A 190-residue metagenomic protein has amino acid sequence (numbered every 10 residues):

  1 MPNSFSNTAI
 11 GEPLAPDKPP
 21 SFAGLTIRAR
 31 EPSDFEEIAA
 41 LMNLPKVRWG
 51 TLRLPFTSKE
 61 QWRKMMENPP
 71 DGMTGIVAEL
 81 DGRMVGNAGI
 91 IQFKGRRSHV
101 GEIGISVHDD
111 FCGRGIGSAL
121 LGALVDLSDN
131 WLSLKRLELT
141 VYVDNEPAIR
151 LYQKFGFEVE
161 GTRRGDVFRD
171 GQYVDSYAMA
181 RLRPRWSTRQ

Functional and structural regions predicted by a protein language model:
M1-S21: Acyl-donor-binding surface of acyltransferase catalytic domains
N7-T8, A29-P32, T51-D110, L121-G122 (+2 more regions): Acetyl-CoA-dependent GNAT
L25-A40: A short beta-loop-alpha structural element at the N-terminal edge of CoA-dependent acyl/N-acetyltransferase catalytic
C112, L139-I149, D166-D170: Conserved beta-strand-loop-alpha-helix junction that forms the acyl-donor binding cleft
G113-S128, I149-K154: Conserved acetyl-CoA-binding loop-helix of GNAT-fold acetyltransferases
D129-T140: Conserved GNAT acetyl-CoA-binding A-motif
Y152, F157, M179: Conserved active-site tyrosine of GNAT-family acetyltransferases
